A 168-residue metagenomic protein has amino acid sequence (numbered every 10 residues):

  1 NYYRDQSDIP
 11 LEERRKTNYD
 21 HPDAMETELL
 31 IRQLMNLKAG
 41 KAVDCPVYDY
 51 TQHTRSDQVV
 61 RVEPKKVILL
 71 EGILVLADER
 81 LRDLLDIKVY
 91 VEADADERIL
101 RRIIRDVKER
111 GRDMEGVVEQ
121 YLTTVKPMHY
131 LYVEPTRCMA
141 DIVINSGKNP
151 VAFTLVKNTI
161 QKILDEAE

Functional and structural regions predicted by a protein language model:
N1-G40: N-terminal phosphate/diphosphate-binding loop that engages ATP/GTP or pyrophosphate donors across diverse enzyme folds
D23-I31, R82, E92, G111 (+3 more regions): Amphipathic alpha-helical transducer elements in NTP-driven molecular machines
L30, R98-R101, T154-L155: Short, charged, surface-exposed secondary-structure boundary motifs
Q33-I68, L76, L164-A167: Phosphate-binding/switch loop-helix module in NTP-utilizing enzymes
A39-K41, E63-P64, I104-V107, K126-E168: NTP-dependent small-molecule kinase module
H53-V60, R101, G111-M114, T123-C138: Replace "adjacent to P-loop NTPase cores in ATP/GTP-dependent enzymes" with "adjacent to NTP-binding cores
S56-R110: ATP-dependent NMP and nucleoside kinases share a basic, alpha-helical "lid"
